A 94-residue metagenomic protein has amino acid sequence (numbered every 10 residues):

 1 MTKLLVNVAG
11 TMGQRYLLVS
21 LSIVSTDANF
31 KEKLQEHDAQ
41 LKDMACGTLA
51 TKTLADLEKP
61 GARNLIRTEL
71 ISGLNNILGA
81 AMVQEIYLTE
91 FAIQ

Functional and structural regions predicted by a protein language model:
M1-L18, I23-T51, A55-T68, S72 (+1 more regions): N-terminal, polar/charged subdomain of small-to-medium soluble alpha/beta proteins
